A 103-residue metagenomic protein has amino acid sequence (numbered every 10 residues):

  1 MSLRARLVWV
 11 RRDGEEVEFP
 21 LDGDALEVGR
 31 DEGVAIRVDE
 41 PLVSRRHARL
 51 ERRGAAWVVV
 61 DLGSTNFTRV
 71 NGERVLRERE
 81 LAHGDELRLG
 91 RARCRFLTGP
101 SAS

Functional and structural regions predicted by a protein language model:
M1-P41, E51, R88, S101-S103: Intrinsically disordered, low-complexity acidic Ser/Thr-rich regulatory segments
V34-I36, R46-E86: Forkhead-associated
R93-R95: Short, charged beta-turn/beta-strand-edge "cap" motif at the junction between a beta-strand and an adjacent loop
